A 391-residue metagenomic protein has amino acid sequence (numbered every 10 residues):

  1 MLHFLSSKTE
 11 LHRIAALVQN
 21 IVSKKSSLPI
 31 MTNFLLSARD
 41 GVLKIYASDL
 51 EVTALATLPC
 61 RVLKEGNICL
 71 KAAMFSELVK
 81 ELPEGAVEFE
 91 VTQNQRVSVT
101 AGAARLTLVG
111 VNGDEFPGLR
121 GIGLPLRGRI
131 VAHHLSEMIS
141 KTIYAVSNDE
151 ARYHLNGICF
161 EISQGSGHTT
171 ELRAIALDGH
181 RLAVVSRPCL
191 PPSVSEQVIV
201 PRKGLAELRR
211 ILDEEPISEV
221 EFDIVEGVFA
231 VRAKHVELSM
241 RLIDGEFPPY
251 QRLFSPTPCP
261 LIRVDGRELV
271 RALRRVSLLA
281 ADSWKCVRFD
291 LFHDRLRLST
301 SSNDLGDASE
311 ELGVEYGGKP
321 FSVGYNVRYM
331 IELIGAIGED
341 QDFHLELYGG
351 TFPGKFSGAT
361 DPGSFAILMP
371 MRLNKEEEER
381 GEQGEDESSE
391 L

Functional and structural regions predicted by a protein language model:
M1-L391: Structural preference for solvent-exposed beta-strand-turn elements and adjacent flexible terminal/loop segments within
